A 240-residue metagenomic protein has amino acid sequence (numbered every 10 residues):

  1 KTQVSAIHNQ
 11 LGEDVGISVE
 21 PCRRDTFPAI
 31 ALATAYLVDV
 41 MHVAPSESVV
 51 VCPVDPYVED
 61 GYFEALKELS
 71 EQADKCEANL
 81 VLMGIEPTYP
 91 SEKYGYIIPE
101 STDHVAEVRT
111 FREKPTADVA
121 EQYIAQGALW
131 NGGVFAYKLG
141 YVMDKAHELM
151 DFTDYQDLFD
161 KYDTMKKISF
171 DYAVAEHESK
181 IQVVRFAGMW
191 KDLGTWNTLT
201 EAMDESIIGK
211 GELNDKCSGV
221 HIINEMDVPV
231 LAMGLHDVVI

Functional and structural regions predicted by a protein language model:
K1-V51, Y57-E64: Conserved N-terminal catalytic core of the sugar/cofactor nucleotidyltransferase
L11-E13, A44, K75, D103 (+1 more regions): Short, well-ordered coil/turn elements that cap or connect secondary structure elements
P21, C52-V54, G84-P87, E100 (+6 more regions): Fold-independent oxyanion-binding glycine-rich loops and adjacent beta-strand/coil segments at enzyme active sites
R23-P28, T88-S91, A117-D118, W190-D192: A short acidic, often aromatic-flanked loop/helix-cap motif at beta-alpha or helix-coil junctions that lines enzyme
A33, D55, I97, K138 (+1 more regions): Residue-level signal for inorganic ion chemistry
E59-Y162, Q182: Conserved core of the sugar-phosphate nucleotidyltransferase
Y137-I240: Left-handed beta-helix
